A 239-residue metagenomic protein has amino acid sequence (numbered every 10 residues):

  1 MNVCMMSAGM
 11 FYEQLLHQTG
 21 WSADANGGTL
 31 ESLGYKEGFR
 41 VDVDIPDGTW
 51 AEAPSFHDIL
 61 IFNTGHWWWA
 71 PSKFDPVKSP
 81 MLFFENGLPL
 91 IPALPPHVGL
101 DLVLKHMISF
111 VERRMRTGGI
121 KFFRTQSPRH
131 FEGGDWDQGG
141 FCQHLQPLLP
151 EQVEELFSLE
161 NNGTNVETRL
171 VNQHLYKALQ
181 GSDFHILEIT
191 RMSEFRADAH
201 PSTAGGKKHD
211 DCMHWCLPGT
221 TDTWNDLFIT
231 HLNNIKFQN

Functional and structural regions predicted by a protein language model:
M1-N239: A compositional signature for long Ser/Thr(±Pro)-rich, low-complexity
